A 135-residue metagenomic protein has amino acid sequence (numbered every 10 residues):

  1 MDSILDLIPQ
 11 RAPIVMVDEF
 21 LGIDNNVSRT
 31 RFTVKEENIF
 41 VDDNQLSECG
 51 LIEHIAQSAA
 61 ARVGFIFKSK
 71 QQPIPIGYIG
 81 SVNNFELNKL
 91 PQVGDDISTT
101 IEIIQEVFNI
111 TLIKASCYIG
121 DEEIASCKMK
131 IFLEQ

Functional and structural regions predicted by a protein language model:
M1-I4, D95-T99: Short Pro/Gly-enriched beta-strand edge/turn motifs at strand-loop
M1-R11, P73: Short aromatic-glycine motifs in intrinsically disordered, low-complexity regions
A12-S47: Catalytic strand-loop segment that frames the active site of acyl-thioester-processing enzymes
I14-M16, I97, T111: Hydrophobic core residues within well-ordered beta-strands of beta-rich domains
D18-L21, N83, N88, E102-I104: Conserved positions in beta-strands of structured domains
S47-Q71: Active-site helix/loop of acyl-thioester processing domains in fatty-acid/polyketide metabolism, spanning hotdog-fold
A61, Q92-D95, E102-Q135: HotDog/MaoC-like acyl-thioester-processing domains
V63-S98: Hydrophobic beta-strand-centered segment that forms part of the acyl-chain substrate-binding groove
